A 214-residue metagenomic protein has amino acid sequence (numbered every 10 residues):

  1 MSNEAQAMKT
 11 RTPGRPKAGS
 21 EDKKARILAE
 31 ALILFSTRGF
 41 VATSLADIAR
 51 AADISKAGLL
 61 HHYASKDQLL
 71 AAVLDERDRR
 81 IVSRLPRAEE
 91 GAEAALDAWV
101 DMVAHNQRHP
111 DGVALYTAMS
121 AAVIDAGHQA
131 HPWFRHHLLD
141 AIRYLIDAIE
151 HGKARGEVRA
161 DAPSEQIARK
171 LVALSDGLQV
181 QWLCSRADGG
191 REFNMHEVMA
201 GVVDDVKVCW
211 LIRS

Functional and structural regions predicted by a protein language model:
M1-D22, S214: N-terminal intrinsically disordered/low-complexity leader segments
S2, D22-R26, E30-Q68, A72: Helix-turn-helix
I33, T37, S65, S83 (+6 more regions): Conserved amphipathic alpha-helical interaction elements at protein-protein interfaces in regulatory, energy-coupling
L34, R80, N106, Y144 (+1 more regions): Short alpha-helical functional segments enriched in proximate histidine and acidic residues
A72, S83-V113, S164-L171, H196-M199: Hydrophobic alpha-helical connector segments
D75-I81: Short, basic, alpha-helical segments at the C-terminal edge of helix-turn-helix-like DNA-binding modules
R108-P132: Amphipathic alpha-helical segments used for helix-helix packing
A114, A130-R135, L139, K153-S214: Hydrophobic/aromatic-rich alpha-helical bundle segments in the mid-to-C-terminal region
